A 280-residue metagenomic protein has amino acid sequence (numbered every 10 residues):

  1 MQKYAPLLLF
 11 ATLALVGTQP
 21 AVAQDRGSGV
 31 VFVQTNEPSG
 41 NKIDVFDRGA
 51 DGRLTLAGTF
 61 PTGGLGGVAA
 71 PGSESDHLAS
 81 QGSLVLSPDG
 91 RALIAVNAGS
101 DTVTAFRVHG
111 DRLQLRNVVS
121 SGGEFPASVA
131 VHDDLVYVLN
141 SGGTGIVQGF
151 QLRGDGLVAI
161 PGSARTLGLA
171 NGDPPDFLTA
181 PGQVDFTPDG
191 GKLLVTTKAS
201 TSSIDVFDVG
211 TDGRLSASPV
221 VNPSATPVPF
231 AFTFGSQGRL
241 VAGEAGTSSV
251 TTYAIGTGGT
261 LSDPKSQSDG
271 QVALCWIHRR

Functional and structural regions predicted by a protein language model:
L7-G17: Bacterial N-terminal signal peptides
R26, G64-L86, S121-L135, L167-G191 (+2 more regions): Beta-rich, blade/repeat-based domains predominating in secreted/periplasmic proteins but also intracellular
Q34-E37, S87-P88, A95-G99, V138-G143 (+6 more regions): Conserved beta-strand positions in repeat-built beta-propeller and related beta-rich domains
G40-I43, D101-V103, T144-V147, T201-I204 (+1 more regions): Structural signal for beta-propeller blades
V45-L54, A105-R112, G149-V158, V206-R214 (+1 more regions): Short loop/turn segments immediately following beta-strands, especially the blade-tip and inter-blade linker loops
L54-G64, Q114-S120, V158-L169, S216-P223 (+1 more regions): Beta-propeller fold detector
Y137-R214, P219-P227: Aromatic- and glycine-enriched pocket-lining scaffold segments that form the walls of small-molecule binding clefts
V195-A273: Beta-propeller domains
